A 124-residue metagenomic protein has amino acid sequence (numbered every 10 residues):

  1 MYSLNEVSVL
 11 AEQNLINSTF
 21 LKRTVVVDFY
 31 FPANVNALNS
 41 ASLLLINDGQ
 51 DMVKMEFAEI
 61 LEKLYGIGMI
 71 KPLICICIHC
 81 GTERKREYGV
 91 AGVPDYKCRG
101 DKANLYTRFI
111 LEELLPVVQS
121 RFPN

Functional and structural regions predicted by a protein language model:
M1-N124: Non-catalytic cap/lid and distal C-terminal segments of serine-dependent acyl enzymes
